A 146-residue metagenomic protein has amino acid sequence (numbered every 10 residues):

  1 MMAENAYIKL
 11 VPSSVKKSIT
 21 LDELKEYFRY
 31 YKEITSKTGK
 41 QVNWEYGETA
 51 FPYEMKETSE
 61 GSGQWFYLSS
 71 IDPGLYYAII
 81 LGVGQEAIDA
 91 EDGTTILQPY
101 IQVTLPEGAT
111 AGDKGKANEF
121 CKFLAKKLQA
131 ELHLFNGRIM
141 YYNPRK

Functional and structural regions predicted by a protein language model:
M1-E33: Short, extreme N-terminal segment that most often corresponds to the first beta-strand
M2-K9, T95-L105: Glycine-rich, often proline-containing surface loops adjacent to acidic residues and nearby aromatics that form
K9-S13, G47, S69, P106 (+1 more regions): A structural detector for beta-sheet-dominated domains
K16, G108-G112: Short acidic, S/G/P-rich loop/turn micro-motifs used as interaction or catalytic elements
Y27-Y30, A87, F120-A125: Short, low-complexity, polar/charged sequence segments that are solvent-exposed and flexible
Y30-D92, L97-Q102, P144-K146: Short, intrinsically disordered low-complexity segments
A111-F135: Mixed-charge, glycine-accented linear interaction segment located at domain edges/termini
L134-K146: Short, highly charged C-terminal tails/helix-capping segments
